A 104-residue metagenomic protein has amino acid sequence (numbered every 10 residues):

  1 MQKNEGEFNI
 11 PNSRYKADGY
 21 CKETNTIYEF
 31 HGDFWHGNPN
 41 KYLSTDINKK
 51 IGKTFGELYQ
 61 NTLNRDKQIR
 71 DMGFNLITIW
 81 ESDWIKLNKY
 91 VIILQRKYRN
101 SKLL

Functional and structural regions predicted by a protein language model:
M1-L104: Nucleic-acid endo/exonuclease domains
